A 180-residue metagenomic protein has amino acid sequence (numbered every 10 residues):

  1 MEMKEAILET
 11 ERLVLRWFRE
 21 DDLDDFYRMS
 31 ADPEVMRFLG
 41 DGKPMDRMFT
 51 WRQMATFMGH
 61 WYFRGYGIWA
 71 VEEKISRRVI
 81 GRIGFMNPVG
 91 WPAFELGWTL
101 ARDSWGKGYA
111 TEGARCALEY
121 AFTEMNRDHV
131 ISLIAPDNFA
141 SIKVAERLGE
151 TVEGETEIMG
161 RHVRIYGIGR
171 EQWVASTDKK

Functional and structural regions predicted by a protein language model:
M1-F38, A55, I68-K180: Acyl-donor (CoA/ACP) binding surface of acyl/acetyltransferases
M45-R64: Active-site rim helix/loop that mediates acceptor-substrate recognition in acyltransferases
